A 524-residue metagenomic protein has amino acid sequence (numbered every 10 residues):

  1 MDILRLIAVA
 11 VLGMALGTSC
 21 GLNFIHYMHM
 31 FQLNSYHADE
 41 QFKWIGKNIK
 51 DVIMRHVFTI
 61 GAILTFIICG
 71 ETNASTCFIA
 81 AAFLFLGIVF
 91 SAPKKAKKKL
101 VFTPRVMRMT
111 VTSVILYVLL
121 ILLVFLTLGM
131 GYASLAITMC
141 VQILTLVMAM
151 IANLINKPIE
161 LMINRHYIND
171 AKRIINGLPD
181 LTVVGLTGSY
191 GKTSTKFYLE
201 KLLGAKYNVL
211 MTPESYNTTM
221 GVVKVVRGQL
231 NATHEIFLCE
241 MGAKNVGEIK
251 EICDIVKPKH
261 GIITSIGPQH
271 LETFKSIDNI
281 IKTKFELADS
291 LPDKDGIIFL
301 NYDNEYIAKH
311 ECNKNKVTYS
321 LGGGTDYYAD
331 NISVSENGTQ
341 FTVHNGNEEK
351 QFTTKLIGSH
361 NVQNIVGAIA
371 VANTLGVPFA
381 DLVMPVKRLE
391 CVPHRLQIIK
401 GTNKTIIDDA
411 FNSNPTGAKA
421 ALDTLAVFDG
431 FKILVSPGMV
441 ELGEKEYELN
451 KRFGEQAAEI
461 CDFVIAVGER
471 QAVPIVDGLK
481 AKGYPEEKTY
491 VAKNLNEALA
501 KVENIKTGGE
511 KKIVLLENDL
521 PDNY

Functional and structural regions predicted by a protein language model:
M1-E160, A370-A380, M384-Y524: ATP-dependent carboxylate-amine ligase
I155-L178, T195, V222: Membrane-proximal helical linkers
A171-N217, L520: Walker A (P-loop) phosphate-binding motif
G185-T187, E240, N301, V435-P437 (+1 more regions): Short beta-strand segments
T218-T219, V223, N245-E251: Membrane-embedded segments
H234-I249, I406-N412: Switch II (G3) loop of P-loop NTPases
K257-K259: Proline-aspartate-enriched helix->loop->beta-strand connector
I263-T405, G430, K451, E455-F463 (+4 more regions): Acidic, Mg2+-coordinating active-site environments of NTP-dependent enzymes
